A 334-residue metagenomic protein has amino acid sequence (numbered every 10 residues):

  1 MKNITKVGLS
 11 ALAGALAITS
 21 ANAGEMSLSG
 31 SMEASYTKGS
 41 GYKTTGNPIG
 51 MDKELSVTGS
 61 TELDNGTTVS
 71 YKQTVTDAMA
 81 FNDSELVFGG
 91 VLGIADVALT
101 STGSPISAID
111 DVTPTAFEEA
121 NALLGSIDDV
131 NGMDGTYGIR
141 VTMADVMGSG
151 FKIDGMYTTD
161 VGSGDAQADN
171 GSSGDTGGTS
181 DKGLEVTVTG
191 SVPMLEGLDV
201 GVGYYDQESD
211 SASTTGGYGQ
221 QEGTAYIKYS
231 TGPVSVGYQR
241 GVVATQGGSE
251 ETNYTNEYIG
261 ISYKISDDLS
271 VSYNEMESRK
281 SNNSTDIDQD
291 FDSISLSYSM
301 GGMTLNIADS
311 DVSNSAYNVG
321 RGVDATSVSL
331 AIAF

Functional and structural regions predicted by a protein language model:
M1-F334: Outer-membrane beta-barrel proteins
